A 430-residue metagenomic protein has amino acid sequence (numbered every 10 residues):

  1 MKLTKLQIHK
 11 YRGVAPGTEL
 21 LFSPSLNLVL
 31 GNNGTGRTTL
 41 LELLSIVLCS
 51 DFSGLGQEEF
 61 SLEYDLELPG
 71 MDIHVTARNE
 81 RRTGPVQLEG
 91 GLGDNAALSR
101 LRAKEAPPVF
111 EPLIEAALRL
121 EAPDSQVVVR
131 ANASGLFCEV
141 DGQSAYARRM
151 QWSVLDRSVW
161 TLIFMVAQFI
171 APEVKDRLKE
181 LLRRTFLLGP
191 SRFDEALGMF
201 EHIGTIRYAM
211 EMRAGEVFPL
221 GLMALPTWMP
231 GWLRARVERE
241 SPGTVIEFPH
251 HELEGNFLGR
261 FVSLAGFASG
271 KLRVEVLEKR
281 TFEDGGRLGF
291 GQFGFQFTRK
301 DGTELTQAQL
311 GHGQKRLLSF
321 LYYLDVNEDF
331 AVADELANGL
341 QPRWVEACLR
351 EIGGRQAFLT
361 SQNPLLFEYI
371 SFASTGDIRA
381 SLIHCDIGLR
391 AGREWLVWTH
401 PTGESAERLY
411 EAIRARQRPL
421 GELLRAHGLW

Functional and structural regions predicted by a protein language model:
M1-L55, E59, G289-W430: Switch/communication elements of ASCE P-loop NTPase nucleotide-binding domains
Q7, S50-K315, L321-Y323, A415-R416 (+1 more regions): Phosphate-coordinating catalytic segments in nucleotide- and nucleic-acid-processing enzymes
